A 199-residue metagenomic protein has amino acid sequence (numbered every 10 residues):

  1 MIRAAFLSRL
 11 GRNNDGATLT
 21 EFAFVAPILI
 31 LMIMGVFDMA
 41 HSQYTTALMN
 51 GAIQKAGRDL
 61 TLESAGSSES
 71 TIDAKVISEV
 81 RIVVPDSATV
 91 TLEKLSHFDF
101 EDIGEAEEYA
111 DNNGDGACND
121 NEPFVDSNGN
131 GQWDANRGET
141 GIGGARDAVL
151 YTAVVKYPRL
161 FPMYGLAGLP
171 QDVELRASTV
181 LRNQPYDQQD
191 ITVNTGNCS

Functional and structural regions predicted by a protein language model:
M1-S78: Alpha-helical assembly-interface signal, strongest on the long, hydrophobic N-terminal helix that forms
I2-R3, Q54-S199: Short, conserved structural patches
